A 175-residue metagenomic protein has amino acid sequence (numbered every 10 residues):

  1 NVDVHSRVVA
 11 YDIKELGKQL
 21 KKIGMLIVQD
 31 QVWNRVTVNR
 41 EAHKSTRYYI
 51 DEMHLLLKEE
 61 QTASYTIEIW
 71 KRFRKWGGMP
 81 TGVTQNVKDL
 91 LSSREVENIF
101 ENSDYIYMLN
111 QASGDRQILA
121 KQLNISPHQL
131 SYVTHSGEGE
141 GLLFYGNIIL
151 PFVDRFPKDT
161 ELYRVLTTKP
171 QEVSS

Functional and structural regions predicted by a protein language model:
N1-A10, Q19-V38, A42, H135-S175: Conserved P-loop NTPase motor module
K14-V133, K158: Conserved P-loop NTPase motor cores
